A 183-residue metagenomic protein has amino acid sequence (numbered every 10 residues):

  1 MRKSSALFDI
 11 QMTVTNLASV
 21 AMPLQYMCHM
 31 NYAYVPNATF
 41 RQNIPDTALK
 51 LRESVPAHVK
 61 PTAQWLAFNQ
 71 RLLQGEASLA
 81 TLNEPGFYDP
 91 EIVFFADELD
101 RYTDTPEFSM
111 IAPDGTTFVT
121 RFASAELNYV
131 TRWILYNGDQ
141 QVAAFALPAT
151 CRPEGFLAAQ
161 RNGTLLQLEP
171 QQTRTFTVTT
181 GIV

Functional and structural regions predicted by a protein language model:
M1-M30: Acidic, contiguous internal or C-terminal segments within carbohydrate-active enzymes that form a structured patch used
R2-A6, S19, A33, N37-T39 (+6 more regions): Generic "edge-of-domain/loop-turn" microfeature
R2-K3, D100-D104, G138-D139: Short, ordered beta-strand-loop transition motifs
F8-M12, T39-L51, N128-I134, Q141-A144: Short, well-ordered strand-loop elements centered on a beta-strand within folded domains, enriched for acidic residues
M22, A33-V119: Active-site/ligand-binding surface loops and adjacent short beta/alpha elements that line catalytic pockets across
M30-Y32, N162: Short helix/strand-bridging catalytic loops that position acidic/His residues to coordinate divalent metals and engage
F108-S109, P113-V183: Active-site pocket scaffolds in enzymes
